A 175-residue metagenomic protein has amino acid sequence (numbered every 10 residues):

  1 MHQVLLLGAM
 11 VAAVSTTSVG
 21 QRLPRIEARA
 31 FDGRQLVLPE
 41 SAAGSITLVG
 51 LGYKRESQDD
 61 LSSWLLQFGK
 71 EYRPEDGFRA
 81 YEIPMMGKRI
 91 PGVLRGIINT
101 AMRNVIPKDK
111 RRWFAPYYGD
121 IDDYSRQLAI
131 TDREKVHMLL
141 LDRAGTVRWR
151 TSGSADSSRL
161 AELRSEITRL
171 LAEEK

Functional and structural regions predicted by a protein language model:
V4-A12: Sec-dependent N-terminal signal peptides
I26-I46: A short beta-strand-turn-helix
I46-T47, V136: Alpha/beta-hydrolase fold active-site loops
L48-G52, E82: Structural cue for short, hydrophobic secondary-structure segments
K54-S57, M86-I90, I121-D123, T146-V147 (+1 more regions): Solvent-exposed loop/turn segments at secondary-structure junctions within structured extracellular/periplasmic domains
E56-P107: Structural microenvironment flanking redox-active thiols in thiol-disulfide oxidoreductases
Y81-I83, G96-R133: Short, internal strand/loop/helix patches that form the active-site neighborhood or redox-interaction surface
S125-R126, E134-K175: Thiol-/selenol-based redox modules, centered on thioredoxin-like and closely related oxidoreductase domains
